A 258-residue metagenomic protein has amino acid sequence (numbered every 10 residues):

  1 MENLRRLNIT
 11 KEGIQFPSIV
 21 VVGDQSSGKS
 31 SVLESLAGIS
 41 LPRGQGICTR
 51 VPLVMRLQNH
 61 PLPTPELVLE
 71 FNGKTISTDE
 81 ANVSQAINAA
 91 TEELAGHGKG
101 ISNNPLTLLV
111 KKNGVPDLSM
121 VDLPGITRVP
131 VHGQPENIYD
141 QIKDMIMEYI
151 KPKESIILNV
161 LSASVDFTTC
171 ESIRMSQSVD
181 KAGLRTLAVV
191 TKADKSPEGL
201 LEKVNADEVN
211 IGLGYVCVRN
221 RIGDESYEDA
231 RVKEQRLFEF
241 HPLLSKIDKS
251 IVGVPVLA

Functional and structural regions predicted by a protein language model:
M1-T10: N-terminal pre-Walker A segment at the start of P-loop NTPase domains
I9-A258: Globular "head" domains of long coiled-coil molecular machines
